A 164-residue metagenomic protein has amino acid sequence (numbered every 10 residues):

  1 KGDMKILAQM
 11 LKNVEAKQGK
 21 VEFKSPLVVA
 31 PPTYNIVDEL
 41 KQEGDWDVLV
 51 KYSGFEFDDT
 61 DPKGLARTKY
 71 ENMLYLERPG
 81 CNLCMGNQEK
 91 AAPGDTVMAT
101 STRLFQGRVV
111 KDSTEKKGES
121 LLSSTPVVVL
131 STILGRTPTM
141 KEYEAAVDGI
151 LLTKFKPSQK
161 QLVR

Functional and structural regions predicted by a protein language model:
K1-R164: Fe-S-dependent hydro-lyases/dehydratases of central metabolism
